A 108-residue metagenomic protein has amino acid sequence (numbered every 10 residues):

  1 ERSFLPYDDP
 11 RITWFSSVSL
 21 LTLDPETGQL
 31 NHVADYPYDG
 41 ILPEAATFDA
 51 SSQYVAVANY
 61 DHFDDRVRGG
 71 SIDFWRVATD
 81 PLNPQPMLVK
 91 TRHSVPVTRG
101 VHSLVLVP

Functional and structural regions predicted by a protein language model:
E1-P108: Feature marking well-ordered beta-strand scaffolds used for ligand recognition
